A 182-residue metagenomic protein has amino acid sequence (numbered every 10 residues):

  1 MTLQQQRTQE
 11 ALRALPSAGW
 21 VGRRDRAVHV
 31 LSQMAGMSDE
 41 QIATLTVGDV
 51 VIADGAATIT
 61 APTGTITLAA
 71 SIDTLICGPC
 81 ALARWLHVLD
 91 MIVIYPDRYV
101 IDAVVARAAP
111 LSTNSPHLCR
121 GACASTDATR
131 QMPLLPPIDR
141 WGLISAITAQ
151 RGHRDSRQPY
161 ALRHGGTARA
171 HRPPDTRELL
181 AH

Functional and structural regions predicted by a protein language model:
M1-A14, D139-L143: Flexible interdomain linker/hinge and immediately adjacent N-terminus of the catalytic tyrosine-recombinase domain
R7-D39: Basic, Lys/Arg- and aromatic-enriched nucleic-acid-binding interface segment
S17-V21, L31, T74, D127 (+1 more regions): Residue-level marker of regulatory loop/turn positions in helix-turn-helix DNA-binding domains and in histidine
A18, R154-H182: Short, basic (Lys/Arg/His-rich) helix/loop patches that form interaction surfaces in the mid-to-C-terminal regions
R24, S38, I66-L68, L89 (+1 more regions): Short, cationic motifs built from Arg/Lys/His that form the positively charged side of catalytic pockets
H29-S71: Internal, hydrophobic cores of structured domains that mediate oligomerization or house catalytic pockets within large
V30-L31, R84, A181: Short, hydrophobic/amphipathic alpha-helical patches that form generic packing surfaces within helical domains
T58-P159: Basic, alpha-helical nucleic-acid-contacting "clamp/cap" segments
